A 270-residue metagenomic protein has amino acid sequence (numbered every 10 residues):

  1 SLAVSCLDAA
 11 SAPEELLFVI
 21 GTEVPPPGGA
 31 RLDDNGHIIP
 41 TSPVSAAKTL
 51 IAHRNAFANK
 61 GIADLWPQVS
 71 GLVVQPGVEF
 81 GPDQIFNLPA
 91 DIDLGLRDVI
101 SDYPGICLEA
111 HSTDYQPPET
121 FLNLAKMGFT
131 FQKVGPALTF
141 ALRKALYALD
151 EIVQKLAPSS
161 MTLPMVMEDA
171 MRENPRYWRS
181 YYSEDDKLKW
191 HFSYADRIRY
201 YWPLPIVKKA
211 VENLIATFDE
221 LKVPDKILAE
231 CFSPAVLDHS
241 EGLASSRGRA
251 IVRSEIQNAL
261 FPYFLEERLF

Functional and structural regions predicted by a protein language model:
S1-S101, I106-C107: Helix-rich catalytic cores of soluble enzyme domains
R97-F270: Flexible, acidic glycine-rich loops studded with aromatic residues
